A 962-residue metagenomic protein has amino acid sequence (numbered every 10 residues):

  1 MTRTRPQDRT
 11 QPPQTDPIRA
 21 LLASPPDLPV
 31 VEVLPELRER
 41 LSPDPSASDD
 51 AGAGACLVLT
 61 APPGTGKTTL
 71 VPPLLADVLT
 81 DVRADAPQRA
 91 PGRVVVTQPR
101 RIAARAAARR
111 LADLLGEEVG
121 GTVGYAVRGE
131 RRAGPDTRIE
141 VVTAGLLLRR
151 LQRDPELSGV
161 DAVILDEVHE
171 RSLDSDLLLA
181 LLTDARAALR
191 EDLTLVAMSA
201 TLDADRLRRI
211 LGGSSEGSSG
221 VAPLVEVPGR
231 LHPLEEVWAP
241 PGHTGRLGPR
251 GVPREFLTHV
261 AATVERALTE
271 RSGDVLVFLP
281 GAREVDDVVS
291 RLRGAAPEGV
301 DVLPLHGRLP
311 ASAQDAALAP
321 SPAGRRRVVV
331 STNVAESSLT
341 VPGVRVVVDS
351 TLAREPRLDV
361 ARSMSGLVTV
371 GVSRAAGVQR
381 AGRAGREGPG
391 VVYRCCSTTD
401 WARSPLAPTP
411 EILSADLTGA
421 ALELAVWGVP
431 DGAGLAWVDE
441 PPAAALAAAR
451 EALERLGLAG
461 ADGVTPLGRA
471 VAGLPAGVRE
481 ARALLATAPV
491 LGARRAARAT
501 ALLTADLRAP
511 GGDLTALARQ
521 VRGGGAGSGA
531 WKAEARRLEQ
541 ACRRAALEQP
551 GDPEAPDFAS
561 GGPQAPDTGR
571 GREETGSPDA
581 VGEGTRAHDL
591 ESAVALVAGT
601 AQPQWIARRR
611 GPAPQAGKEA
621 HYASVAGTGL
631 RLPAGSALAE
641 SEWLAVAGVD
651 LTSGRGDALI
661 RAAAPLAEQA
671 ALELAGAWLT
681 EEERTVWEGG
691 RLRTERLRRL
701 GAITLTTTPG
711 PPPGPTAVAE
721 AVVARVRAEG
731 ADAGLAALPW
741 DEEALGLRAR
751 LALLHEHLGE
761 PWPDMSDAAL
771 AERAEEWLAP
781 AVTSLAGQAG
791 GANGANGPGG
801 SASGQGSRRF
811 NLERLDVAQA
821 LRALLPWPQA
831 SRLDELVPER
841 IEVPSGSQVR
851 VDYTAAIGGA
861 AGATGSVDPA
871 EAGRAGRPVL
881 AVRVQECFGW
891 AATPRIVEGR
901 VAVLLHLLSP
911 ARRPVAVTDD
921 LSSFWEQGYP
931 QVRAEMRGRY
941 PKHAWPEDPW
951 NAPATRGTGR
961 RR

Functional and structural regions predicted by a protein language model:
M1-R479, A483, P553-D557, G561-G562 (+3 more regions): P-loop NTPase motor module signature
Q152-R153, R246, D359, S404-L406 (+6 more regions): Short conserved micro-motifs at the rims of enzyme active sites and ligand-binding pockets
H232, L630, Q848-R850: Short, isolated positions in well-ordered beta-strands
P280-D287, P389, S414-E423, P441-R479 (+5 more regions): Core structural elements
A459, R494-H621, A626-G629, E642-R840 (+1 more regions): Acidic, serine/threonine- and proline-rich low-complexity intrinsically disordered segments
G635-D657, A855-I896, V903, L907: Short, surface-exposed, low-complexity cationic segments
I841, S845-V851, R913: Short, surface-exposed polybasic-aromatic patches that bind anionic ligands, especially phosphate groups
